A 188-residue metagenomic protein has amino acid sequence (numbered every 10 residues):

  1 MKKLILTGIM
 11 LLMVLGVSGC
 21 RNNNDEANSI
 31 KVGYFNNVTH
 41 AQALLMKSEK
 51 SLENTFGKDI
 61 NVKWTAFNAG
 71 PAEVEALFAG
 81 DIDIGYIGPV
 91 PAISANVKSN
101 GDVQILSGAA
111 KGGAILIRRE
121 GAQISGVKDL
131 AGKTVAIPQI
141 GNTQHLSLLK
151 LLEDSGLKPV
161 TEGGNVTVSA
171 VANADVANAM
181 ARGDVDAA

Functional and structural regions predicted by a protein language model:
M1-S29: Short, low-complexity disordered leader/linker segments with a strong preference for bacterial N-terminal type II
D25-T39, I60-A66, Q104, G132-A136 (+1 more regions): Short, well-ordered beta-strand elements
F35-T39, R119-Q123, Q139-T143: Short coil/turn segments
N36-A66, P71-A72, A95-K98, K150-D154: Short, polar/charged alpha-helical segment
W64-E75, G88-V90, E162-R182: Short helix-initiation/N-cap motifs at beta->coil->alpha
F78-G88, S99-V103, K133-A136, A181-A188: Alpha-to-beta junction loops
I105-G126: Hydrophobic/proline-rich hinge and linker segments of small-molecule sensing/allosteric domains, predominantly
R119-V135, P159-T161: Flexible hinge/capping segments at coil-to-helix
